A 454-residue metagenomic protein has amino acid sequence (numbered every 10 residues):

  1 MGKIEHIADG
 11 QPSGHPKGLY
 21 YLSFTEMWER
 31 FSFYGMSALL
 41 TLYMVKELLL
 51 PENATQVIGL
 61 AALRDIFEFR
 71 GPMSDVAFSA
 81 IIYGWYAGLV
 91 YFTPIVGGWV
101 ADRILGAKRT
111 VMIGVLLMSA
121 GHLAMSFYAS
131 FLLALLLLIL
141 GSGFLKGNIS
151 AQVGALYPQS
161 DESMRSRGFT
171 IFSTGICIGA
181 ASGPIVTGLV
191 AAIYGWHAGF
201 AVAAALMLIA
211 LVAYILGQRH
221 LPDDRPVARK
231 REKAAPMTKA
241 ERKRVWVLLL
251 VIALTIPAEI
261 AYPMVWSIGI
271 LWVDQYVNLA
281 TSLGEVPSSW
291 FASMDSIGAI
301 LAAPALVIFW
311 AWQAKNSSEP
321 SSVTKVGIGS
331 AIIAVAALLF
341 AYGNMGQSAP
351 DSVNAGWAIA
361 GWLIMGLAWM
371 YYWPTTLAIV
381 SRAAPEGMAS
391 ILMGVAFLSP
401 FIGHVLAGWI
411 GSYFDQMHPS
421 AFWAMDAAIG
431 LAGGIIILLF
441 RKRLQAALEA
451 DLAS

Functional and structural regions predicted by a protein language model:
M1-Y21, Q159-S160, S166, T187-G284 (+3 more regions): Intracellular loop-helix junctions on the cytosolic face of multi-pass helical membrane proteins
A80-W99, S293-I308: Central cavity-lining transmembrane alpha-helices of secondary-active solute carriers, predominantly the Major
V90, M164-A192, G199, A204-A210 (+3 more regions): Glycine-rich segments within core transmembrane alpha-helices of 12-TM secondary carriers
V115-L133, I328-P350: C-terminal ends and interior cores of transmembrane alpha-helices in multi-pass membrane transporters/permeases
G121, S130-N148, A349-Y371: Hydrophobic core of transmembrane alpha-helices in multi-pass small-molecule transporters, especially MFS/SLC-type
L189-A205, E319-T324, V353, W409-A432: A membrane-interface helix-boundary motif in multi-pass transporters
L216, G284-K315, I328-A337: Transmembrane alpha-helices of Major Facilitator/SLC transporters
